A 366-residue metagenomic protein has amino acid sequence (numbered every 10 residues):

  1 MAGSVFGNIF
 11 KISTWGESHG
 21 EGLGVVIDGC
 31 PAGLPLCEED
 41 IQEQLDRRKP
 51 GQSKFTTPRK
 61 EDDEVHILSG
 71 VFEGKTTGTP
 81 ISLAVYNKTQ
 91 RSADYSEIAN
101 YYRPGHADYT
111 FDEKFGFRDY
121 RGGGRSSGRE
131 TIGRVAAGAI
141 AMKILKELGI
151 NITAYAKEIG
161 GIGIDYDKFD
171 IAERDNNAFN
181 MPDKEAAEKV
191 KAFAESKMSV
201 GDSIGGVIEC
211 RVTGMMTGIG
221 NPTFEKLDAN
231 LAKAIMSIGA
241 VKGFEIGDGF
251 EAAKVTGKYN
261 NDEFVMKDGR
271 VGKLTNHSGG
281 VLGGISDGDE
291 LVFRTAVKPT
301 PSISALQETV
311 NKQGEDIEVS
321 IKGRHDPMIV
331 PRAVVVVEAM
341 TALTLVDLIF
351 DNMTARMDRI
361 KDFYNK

Functional and structural regions predicted by a protein language model:
M1-R59: N-terminal, positively charged regions that mediate nucleic acid binding
K11, S302-K366: Internal helix-turn-beta structural module
K11-T14, D119-E130, T217-N221, N276-V281 (+1 more regions): A short glycine/serine-rich beta->alpha loop
W15, E21, G201-I204, I208-D316: Glycine-rich anion/phosphate-binding loop at the beta-strand->alpha-helix junction
E21-G33, R129-I150, E225, A229-K233 (+3 more regions): Alpha-helical support elements that line or immediately flank enzyme active sites and cofactor-binding pockets
Q44-P104, D108: Glycine-rich, N-terminal phosphate-binding loop and its surrounding beta-alpha-beta segment
A99-G124, Q307-H325: Short acidic, glycine/tyrosine-flanked loop/strand segments centered on an H-E-D-like triad
E113-T223: Glycine-rich, mobile lid/loop segments that gate access to catalytic sites or pores
